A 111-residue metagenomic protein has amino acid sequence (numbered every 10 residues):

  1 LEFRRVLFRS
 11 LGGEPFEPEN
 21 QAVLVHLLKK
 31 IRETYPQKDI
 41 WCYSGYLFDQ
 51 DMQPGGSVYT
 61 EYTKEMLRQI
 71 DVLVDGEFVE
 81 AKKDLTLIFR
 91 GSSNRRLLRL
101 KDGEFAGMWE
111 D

Functional and structural regions predicted by a protein language model:
L1-L7: Short, small-residue-biased leader/transition segments that mark boundaries at the very start of proteins
F8-K30: Conserved glycine-rich "GG(E/T)P / GGGxP" loop and the immediately following alpha-helix in the radical SAM core
K30-D111: Auxiliary Fe-S-binding modules of radical SAM enzymes
